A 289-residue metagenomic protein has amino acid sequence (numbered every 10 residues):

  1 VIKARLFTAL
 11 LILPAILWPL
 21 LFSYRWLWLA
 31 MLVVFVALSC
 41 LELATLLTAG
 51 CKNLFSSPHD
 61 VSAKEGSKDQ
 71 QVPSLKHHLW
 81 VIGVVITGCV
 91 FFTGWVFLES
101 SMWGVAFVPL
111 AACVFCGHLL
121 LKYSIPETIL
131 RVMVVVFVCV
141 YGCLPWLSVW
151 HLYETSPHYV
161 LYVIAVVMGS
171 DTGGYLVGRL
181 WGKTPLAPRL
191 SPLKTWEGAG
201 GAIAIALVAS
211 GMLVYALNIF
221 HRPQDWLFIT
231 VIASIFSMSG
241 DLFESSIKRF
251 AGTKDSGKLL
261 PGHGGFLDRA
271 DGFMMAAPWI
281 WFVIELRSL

Functional and structural regions predicted by a protein language model:
V1-I232: Membrane-embedded alpha-helical bundles of polytopic integral membrane proteins
L6, L43, T172, L242-S245 (+1 more regions): Generic detector of well-ordered alpha-helical packing
L10-L11, A15, G257, M274-M275: Hydrophobic alpha-helical transmembrane segments of integral membrane proteins, especially lipid-exposed positions
G169-R179, S237-R249: Short helical (or helix-break) motifs at transmembrane helix termini and adjacent helical loops in multi-pass membrane
S234-S239, F266-M274: Hydrophobic transmembrane alpha-helical segments of multi-pass transport and channel proteins
K248, F273-I280: C-terminal transmembrane helix pair
A251-G272: Interfacial loop-to-transmembrane junctions
V283-L289: Juxtamembrane boundary at the C-terminal end of a transmembrane helix
